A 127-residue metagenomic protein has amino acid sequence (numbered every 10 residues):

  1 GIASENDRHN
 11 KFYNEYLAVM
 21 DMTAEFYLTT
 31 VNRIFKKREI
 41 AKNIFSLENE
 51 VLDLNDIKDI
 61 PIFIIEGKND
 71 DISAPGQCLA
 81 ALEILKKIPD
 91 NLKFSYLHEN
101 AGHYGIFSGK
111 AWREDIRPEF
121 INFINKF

Functional and structural regions predicted by a protein language model:
G1-D53, I60: Alpha/beta-hydrolase
K36, L79-E83, L97-E99: Active/binding-pocket-proximal capping segment
L54-D59, L85-D90: Short, conserved loop/helix-junction motifs that constitute active-site signature segments in enzyme catalytic cores
I57-K58, F63-E66, D70: Short beta-strand/loop motif that positions the catalytic acidic residue of the alpha/beta-hydrolase fold
D71-Q77: Conserved alpha/beta-hydrolase "acid-adjacent" motif
I72, S95-D115: Catalytic histidine-centered segment of alpha/beta-hydrolase-like enzymes
E119-F127: C-terminal alpha-helix
